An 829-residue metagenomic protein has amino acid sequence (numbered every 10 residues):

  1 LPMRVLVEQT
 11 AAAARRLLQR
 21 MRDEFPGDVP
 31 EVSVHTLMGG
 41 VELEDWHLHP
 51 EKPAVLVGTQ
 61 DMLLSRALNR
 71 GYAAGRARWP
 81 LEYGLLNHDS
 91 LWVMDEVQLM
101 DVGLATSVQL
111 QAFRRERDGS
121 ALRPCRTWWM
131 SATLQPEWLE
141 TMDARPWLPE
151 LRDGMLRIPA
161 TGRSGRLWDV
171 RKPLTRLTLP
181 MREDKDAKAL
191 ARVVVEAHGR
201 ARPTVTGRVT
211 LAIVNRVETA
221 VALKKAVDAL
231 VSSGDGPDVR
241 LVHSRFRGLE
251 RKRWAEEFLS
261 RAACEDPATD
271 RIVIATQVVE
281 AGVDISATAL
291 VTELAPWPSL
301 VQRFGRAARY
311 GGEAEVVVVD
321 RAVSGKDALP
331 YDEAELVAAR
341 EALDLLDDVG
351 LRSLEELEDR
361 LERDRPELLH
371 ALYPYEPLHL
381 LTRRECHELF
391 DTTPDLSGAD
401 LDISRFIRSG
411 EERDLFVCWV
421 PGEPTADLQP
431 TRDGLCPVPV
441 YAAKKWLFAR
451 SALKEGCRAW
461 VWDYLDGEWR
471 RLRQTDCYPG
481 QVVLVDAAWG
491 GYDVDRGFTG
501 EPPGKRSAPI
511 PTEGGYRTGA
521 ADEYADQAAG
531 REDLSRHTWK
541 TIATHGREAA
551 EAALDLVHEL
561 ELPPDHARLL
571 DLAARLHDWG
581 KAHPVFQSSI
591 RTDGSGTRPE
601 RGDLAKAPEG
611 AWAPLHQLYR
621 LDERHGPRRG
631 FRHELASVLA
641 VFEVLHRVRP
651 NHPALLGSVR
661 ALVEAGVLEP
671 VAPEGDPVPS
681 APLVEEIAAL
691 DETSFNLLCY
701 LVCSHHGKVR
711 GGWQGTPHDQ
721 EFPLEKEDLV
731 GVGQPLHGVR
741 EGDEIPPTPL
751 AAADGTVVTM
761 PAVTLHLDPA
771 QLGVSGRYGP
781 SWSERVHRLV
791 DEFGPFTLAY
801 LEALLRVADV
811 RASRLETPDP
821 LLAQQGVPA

Functional and structural regions predicted by a protein language model:
L1-Q19, V41, D61-S65, V217-E218: Conserved Walker A/P-loop ATP-binding site and its immediately adjacent core in helicase/helicase-like ATPase domains
M21-A77: Inter-Walker segment of RecA-like/P-loop motor cores
V34-W46, Q60-M62, V214-E218, V239-E256 (+1 more regions): Conserved helicase motor
P50-R70, A263-E280, T292: Conserved two-lobed SF2 helicase motor
D61-S65, R70-L122: SF2 helicase catalytic motif II
S120-R126, M130-P203: Interdomain hinge/linker at the junction between the two RecA-like core domains of SF2 helicases
E196-G207, A222-E256, S260, A295-P296 (+7 more regions): C-terminal helicase lobe and adjacent C-terminal extensions/tails of nucleic-acid helicase motors
E335-D344, L562-Q824: Divalent metal-dependent catalytic cores for phosphoryl transfer on phosphate-bearing substrates
